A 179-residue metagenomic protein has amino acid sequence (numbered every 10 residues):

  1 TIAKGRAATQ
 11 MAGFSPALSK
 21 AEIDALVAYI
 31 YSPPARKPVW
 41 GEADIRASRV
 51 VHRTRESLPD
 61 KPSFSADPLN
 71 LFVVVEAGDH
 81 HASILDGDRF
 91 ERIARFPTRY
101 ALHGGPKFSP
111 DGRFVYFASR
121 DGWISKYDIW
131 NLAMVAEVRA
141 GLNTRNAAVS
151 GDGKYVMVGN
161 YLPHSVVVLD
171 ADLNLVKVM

Functional and structural regions predicted by a protein language model:
A3-V27, P33, V39: Axial heme c-ligation environment in periplasmic c-type cytochrome domains
A66-P68, P110-D111, G151-G153: Residue-level detector of Asp-centered blade-edge/turn motifs that repeat once per structural unit in beta-propeller
A77, S119-R120, Y161: Short loop/turn segments immediately following the C-termini of beta-strands
G87-R89, D128-L132, D170-N174: Short loop/turn segments that connect beta-strands within beta-propeller blades
F96-Y100, E137-G141, M179: Surface loop/turn motifs at the tips and blade-to-blade linkers of beta-strand repeat domains
